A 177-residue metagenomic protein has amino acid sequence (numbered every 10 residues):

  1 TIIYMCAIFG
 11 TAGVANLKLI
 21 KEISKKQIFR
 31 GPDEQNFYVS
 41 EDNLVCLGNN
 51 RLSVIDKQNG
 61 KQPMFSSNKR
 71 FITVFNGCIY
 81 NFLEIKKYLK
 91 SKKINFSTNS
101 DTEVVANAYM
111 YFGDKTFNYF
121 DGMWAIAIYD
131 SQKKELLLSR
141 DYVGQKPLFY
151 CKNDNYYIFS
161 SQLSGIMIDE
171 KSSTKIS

Functional and structural regions predicted by a protein language model:
Y4-S177: Cysteine-centered catalytic environments shared across enzyme families
